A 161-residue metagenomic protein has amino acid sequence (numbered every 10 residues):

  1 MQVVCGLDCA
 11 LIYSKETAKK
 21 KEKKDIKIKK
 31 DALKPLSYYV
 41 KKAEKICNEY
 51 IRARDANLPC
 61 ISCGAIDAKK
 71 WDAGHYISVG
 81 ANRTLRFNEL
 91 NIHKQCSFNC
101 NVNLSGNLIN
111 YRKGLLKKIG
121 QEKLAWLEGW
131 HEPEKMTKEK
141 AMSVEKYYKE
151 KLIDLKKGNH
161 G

Functional and structural regions predicted by a protein language model:
M1-C5, A53-L58, N88-I92: Short metal-coordination and nucleic-acid-contact micro-motifs, chiefly zinc-binding Cys/His arrays
M1-I46, P133-G161: A boundary/linker detector
M1-L7, E16-K23, W71-V79, N107-G114: Short cysteine/histidine-rich zinc-coordinating motifs and their immediately flanking basic loops
D8-K15, A68, N91-I119: Short Cys/His-centered divalent metal-binding micro-motifs
D31-Y38, E89-C100, Q121-S143: Short Fe-S-cluster ligation motifs
V40-E49, Y76-N82: Short Cys/His-rich Zn2+-coordinating modules
E44-D72, C96: Short cysteine-rich loop/turn motifs with clustered Cys
I61-I92: Histidine-centered nuclease catalytic patch
